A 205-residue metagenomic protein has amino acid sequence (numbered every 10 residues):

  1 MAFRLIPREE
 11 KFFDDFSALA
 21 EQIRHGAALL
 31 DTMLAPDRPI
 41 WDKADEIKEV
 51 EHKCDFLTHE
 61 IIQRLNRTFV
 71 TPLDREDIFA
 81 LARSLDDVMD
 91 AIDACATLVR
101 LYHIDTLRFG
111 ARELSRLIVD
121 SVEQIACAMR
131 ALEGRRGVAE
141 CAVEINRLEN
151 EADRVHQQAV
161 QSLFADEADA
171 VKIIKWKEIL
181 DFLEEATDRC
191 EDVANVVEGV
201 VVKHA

Functional and structural regions predicted by a protein language model:
M1-A205: Cytosolic, long alpha-helical scaffolding segments
